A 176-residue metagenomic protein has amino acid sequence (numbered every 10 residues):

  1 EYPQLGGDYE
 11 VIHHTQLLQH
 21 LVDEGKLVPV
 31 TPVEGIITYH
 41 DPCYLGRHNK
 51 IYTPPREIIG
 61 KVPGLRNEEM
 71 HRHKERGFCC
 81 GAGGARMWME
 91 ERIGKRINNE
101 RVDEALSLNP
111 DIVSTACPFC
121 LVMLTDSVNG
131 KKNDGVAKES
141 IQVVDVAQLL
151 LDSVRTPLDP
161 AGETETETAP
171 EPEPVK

Functional and structural regions predicted by a protein language model:
E1-K176: Iron-sulfur cluster-binding electron-transfer modules in prokaryotic oxidoreductases
